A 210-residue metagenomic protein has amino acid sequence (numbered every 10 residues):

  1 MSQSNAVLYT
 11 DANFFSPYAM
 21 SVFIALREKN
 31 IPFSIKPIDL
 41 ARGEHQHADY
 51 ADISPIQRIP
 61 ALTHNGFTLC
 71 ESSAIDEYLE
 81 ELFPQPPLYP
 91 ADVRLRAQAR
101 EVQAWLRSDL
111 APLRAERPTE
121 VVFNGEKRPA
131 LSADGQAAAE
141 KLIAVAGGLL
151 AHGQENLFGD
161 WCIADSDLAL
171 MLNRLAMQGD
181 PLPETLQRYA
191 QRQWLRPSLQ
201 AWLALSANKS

Functional and structural regions predicted by a protein language model:
M1-A133: GST-like domain detector, emphasizing the conserved glutathione-binding G-site in the N-terminal thioredoxin-like
L8-T10, A176-M177, A201: Short, contiguous strand/loop micro-motifs
S34, P183, A201-W202: A local structural micro-motif
L40-A41, Y189, A207: Conserved beta-strand edge residues that scaffold enzyme active sites
D52, L195, A204: Phosphate-coordinating loops and pocket residues in cytosolic domains that bind phosphorylated ligands
L106-L195: GST-like fold's C-terminal all-alpha helical module
W202-S210: Terminal-tail/helix-coil boundary detector
